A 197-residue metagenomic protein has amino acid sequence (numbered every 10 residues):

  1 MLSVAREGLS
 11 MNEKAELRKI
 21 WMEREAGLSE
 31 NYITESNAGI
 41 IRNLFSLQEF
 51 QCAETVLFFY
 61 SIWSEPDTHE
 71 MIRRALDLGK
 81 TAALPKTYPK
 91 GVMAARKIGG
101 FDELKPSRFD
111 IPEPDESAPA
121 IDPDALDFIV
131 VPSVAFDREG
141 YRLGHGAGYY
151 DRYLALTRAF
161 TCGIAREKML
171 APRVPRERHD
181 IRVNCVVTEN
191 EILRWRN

Functional and structural regions predicted by a protein language model:
V4-E16, E23-E30, D124-I129, D137-Y141 (+1 more regions): Surface-exposed, charge/polar-rich loops and edge strands
G8-A125: N-terminal active-site beta-alpha-beta segment that forms phosphate/nucleotide-binding and substrate-recognition loops
F58-Y60, V131-P132, T188: Redox-cofactor binding/interface segments in oxidoreductases and associated redox assembly factors
I62-S64, V134-R138: Short glycine-rich anion-binding loops that position phosphate/pyrophosphate groups of nucleotides and phosphorylated
P112, P132-V134: A structured binding-face within diverse protein domains that lines the active/interaction site
P119, R142-L143: Short capping loops/turns at secondary-structure boundaries
G146: Short polar/charged helix/loop
